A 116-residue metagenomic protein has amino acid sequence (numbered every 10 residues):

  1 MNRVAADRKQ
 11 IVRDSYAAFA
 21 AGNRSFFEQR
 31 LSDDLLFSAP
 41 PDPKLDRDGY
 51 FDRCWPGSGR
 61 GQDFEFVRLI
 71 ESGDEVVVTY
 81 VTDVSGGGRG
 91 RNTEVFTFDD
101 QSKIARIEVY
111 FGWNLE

Functional and structural regions predicted by a protein language model:
M1-S25, Q29, D33, E116: Short, low-complexity N-terminal intrinsically disordered segments enriched in polar/charged residues
N2-D7, L36-P40, L45, G49-E116: A beta-strand edge to alpha-helix "cap/lid" segment located at domain peripheries
